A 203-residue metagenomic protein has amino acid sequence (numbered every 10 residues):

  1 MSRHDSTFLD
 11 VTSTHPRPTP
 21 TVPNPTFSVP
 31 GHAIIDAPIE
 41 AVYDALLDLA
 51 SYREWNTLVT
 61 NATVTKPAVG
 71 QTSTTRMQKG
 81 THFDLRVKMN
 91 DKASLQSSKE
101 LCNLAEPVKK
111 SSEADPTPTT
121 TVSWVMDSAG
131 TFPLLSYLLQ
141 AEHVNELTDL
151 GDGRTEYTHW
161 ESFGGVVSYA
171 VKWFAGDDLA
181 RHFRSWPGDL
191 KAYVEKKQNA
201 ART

Functional and structural regions predicted by a protein language model:
M1-T74: Hydrophobic ligand-binding cavity/cleft-lining segments
S28-P30, S94-E100, L138-V144: Short, surface-exposed coil-to-beta transition loops
P38, P107, L150-R154: Short strand-connecting beta-turns/loops that link adjacent beta-strands
A41-L46, Y52, F83-L85, L101-C102 (+3 more regions): Hydrophobic pocket/interface hotspot
T63-S136, Y193-K197, A201: Glycine-rich portal/gate segments that line the openings of hydrophobic small-molecule binding cavities
P116-S185: Beta-strand/loop substructures that line and gate deep hydrophobic ligand-binding cavities in soluble
